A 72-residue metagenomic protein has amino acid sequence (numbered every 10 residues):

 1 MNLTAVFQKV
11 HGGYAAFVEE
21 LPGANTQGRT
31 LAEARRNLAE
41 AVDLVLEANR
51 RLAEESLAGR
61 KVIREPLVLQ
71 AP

Functional and structural regions predicted by a protein language model:
M1-L3, A32, R36-P72: Short, charged, surface-exposed hinge/linker loops at domain edges that act as mobile lids or interdomain connectors
V6-L21: Short aromatic-glycine-(Arg/Gly/Cys) micro-motifs in beta-strand/loop hairpins
P22-L31: A short, exposed loop/beta-hairpin motif centered on an aromatic-Gly-Thr core
